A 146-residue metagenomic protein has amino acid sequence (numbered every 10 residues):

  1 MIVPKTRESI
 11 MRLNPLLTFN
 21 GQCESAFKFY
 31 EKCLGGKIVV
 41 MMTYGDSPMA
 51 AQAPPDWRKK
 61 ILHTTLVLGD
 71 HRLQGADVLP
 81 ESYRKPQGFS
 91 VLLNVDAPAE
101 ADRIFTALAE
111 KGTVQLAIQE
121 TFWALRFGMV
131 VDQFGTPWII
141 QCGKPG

Functional and structural regions predicted by a protein language model:
I2-L13, F29, V39-M42, K60 (+3 more regions): Vicinal oxygen chelate
L17-D70: Core segments of cupin and vicinal oxygen chelate
F19, P86, R126: Short glycine/serine/threonine-biased micro-segments
